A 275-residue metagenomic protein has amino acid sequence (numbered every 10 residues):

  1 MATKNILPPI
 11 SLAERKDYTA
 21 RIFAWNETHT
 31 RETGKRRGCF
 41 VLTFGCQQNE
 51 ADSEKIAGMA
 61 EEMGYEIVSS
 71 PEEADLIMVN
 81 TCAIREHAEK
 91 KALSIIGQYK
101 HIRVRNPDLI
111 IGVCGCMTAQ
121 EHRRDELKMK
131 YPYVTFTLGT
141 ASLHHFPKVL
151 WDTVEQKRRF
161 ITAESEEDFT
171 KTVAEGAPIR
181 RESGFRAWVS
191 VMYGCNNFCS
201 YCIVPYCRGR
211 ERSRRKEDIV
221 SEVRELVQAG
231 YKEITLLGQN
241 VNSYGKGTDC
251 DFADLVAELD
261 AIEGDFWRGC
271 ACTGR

Functional and structural regions predicted by a protein language model:
M1-S243: Proteins enriched for Cys/Gly/acidic motifs involved in redox and nucleic-acid/cofactor modification
D249-R268: Alpha-helix-loop-beta-strand connector modules within alpha/beta enzyme cores
A271-T273: Helical hairpin unit composed of two closely spaced alpha helices linked by a short loop
